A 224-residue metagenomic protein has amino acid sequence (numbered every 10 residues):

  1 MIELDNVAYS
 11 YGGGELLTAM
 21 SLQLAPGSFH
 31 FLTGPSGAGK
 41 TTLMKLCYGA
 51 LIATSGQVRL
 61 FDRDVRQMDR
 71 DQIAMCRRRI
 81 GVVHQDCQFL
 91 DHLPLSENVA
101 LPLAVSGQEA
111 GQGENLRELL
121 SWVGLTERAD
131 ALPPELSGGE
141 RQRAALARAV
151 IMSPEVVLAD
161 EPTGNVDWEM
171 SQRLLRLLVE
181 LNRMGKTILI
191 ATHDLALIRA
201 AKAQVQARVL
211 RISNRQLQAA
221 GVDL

Functional and structural regions predicted by a protein language model:
Y48: Helix-to-loop junction immediately C-terminal to a conserved catalytic motif
G56-D64: Conserved ABC transporter NBD signature motif
V65-G81, L181: ABC ATPase NBD coupling module
L93-A100: Short coil-to-helix segment of the ABC ATPase nucleotide-binding domain corresponding to the Q-loop/switch region
L132-L136, E140: Conserved ABC ATPase signature
I151-E155: A short, proline-enriched helix->beta-strand linker immediately N-terminal to the Walker B motif in ABC-type P-loop
V157-D160: Catalytic Walker B motif of ABC-type/P-loop ATPase nucleotide-binding domains
